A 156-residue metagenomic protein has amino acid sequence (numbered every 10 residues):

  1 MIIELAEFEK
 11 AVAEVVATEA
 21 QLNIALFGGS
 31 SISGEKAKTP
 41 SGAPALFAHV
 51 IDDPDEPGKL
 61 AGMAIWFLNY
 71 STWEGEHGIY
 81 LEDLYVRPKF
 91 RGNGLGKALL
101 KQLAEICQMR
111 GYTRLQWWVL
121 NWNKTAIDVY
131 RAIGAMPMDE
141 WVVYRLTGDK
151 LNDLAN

Functional and structural regions predicted by a protein language model:
I2-E35: Conserved GNAT-fold acetyl-CoA-binding loop/helix
G28-G42, D153-N156: Eukaryotic N-terminal low-complexity, Ser/Thr- and Lys/Arg-rich leader segments that predominantly function as
E35, A45-V50, M63, Q116: Short hydrophobic/aromatic beta-strand element in the GNAT-like acyltransferase core that lines or flanks the acyl-donor
L46-A48, A61, E76, L81 (+1 more regions): Short coil/loop residues immediately preceding or within conserved phosphate-binding loops of NTP-utilizing enzyme
V50-D52, G58-L68, Y80, Y85: Conserved beta-strand in the GNAT
L81, L115-V119: Conserved hydrophobic beta-strand within the GNAT/NAT acetyltransferase core sheet that lines the active-site cleft
R87-K89, N93, N121-W122: Active-site acidic-Proline motif in GNAT/NAT acetyltransferases
K97, K101, Q108-M109, N121-E140 (+2 more regions): Conserved active-site alpha-helix within GNAT-family acetyltransferase domains
